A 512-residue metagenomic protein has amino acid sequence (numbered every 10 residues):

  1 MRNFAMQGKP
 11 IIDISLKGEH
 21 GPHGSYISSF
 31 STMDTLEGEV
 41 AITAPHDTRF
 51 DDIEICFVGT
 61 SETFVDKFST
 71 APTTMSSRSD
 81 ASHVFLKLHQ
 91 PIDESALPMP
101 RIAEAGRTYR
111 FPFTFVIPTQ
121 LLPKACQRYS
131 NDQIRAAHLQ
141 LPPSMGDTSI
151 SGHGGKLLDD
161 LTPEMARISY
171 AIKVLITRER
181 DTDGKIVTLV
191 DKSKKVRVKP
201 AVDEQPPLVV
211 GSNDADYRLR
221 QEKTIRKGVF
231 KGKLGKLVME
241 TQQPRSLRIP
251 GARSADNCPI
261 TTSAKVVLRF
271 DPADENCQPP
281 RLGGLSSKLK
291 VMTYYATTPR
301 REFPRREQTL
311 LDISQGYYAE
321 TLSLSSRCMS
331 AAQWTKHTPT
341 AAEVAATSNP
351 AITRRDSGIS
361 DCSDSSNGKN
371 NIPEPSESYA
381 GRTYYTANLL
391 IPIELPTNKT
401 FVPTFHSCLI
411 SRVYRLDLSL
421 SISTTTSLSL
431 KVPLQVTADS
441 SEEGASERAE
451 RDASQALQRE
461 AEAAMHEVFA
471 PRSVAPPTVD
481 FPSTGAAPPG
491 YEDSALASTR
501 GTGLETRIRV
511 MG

Functional and structural regions predicted by a protein language model:
M1-D160, M165, K173-T224, F303 (+2 more regions): A surface-exposed loop-and-adjacent beta-strand signature within N-terminal beta-sandwich domains that mediate ligand
M1-S31, T35, T73-H89, V116-P118 (+2 more regions): Intrinsically disordered, low-complexity Ser/Thr/Pro-enriched regulatory regions of arrestins/alpha-arrestins
Y170, V174, K192, G283 (+1 more regions): Low-complexity, intrinsically disordered activation/interaction regions
